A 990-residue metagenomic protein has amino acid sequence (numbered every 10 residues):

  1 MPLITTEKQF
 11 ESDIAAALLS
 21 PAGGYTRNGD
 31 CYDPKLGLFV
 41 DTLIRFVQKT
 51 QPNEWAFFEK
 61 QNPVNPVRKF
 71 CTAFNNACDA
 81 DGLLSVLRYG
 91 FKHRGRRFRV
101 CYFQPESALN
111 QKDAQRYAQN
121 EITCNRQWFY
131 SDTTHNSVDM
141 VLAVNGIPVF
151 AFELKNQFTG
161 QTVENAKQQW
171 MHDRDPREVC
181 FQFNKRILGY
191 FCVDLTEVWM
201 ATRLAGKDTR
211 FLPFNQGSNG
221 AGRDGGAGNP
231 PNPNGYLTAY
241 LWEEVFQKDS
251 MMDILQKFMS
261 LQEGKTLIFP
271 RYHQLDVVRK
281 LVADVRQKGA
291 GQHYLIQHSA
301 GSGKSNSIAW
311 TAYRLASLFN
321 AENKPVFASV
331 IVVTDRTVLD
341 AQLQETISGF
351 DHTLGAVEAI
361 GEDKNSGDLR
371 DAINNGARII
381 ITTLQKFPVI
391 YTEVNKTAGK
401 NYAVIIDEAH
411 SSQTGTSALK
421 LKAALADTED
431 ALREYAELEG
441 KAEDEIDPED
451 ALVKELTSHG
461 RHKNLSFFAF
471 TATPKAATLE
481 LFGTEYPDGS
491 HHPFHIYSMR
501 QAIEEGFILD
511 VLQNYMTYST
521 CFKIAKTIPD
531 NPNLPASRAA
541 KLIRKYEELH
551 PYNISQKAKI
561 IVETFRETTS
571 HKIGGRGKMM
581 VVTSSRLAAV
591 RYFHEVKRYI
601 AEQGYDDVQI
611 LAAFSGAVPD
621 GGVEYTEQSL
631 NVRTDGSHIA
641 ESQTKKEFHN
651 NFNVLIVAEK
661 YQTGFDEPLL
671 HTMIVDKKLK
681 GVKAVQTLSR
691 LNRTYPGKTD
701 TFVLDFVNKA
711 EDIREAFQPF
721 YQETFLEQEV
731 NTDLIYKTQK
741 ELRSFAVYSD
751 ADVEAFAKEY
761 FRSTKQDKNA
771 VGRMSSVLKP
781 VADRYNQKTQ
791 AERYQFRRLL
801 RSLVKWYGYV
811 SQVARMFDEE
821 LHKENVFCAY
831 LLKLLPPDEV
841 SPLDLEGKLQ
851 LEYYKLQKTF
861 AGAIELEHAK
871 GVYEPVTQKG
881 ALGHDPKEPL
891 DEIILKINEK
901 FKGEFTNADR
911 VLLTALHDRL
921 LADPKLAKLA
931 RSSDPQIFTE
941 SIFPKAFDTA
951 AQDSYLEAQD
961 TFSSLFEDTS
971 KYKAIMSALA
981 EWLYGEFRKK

Functional and structural regions predicted by a protein language model:
P2-S329, V338-L354, Q385, G399-N401 (+4 more regions): ATP-dependent helicase/translocase motor core
Y25, F39, Q48-Q51, A56-K69 (+9 more regions): Catalytic cores and motor modules of nucleic-acid processing enzymes
G226-T238, W242, A477-R576, F593: Interdomain helical connector at the RecA1-RecA2 junction of SF1/SF2 helicase-like NTPases
R370, G376-E408, S412-A423, D430 (+3 more regions): Conserved RecA-like ASCE ATPase "motif II neighborhood" in helicase/translocase motors
T414-V511, C521: Post-DEXD/H (motif II) to motif III coupling segment of the RecA-like Helicase ATP-binding lobe
R544-L655: Conserved C-terminal RecA-like helicase domain
V654-V657, Q662-Q686, T701-D705: A short beta-strand element within the Helicase C-terminal
R690-P719: Conserved segment of the helicase C-terminal RecA-like domain
